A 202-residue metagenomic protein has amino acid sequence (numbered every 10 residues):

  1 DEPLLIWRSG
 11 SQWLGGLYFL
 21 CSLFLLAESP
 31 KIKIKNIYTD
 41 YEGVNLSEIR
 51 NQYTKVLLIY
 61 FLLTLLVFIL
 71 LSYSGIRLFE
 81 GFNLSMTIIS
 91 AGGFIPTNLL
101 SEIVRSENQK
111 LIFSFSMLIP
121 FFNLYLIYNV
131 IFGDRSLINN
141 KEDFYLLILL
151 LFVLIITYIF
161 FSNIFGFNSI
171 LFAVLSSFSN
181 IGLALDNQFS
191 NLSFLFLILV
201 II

Functional and structural regions predicted by a protein language model:
D1-I202: Membrane-proximal intracellular helices of multi-pass ion channels
